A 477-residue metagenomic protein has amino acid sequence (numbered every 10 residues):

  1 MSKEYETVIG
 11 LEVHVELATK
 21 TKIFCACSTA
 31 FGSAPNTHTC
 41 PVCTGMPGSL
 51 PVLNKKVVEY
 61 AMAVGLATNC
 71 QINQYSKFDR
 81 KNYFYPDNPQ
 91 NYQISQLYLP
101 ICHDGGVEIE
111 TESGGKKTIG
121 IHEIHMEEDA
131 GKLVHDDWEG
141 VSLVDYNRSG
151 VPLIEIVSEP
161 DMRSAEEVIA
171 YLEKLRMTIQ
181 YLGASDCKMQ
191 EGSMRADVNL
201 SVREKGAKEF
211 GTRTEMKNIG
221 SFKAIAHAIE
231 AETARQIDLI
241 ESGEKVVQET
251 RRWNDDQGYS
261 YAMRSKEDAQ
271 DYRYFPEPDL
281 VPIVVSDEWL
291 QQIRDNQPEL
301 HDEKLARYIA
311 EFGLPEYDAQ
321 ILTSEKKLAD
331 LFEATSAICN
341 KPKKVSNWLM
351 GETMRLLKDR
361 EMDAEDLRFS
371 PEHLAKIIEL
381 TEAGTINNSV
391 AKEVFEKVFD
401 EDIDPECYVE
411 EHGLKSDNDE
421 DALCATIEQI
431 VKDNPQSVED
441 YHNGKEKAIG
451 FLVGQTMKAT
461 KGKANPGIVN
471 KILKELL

Functional and structural regions predicted by a protein language model:
M1-E299, A310, E316, A337-K341 (+1 more regions): Basic, nucleic-acid-interacting segments
K3, G313, S336-V345, A383-I386 (+1 more regions): Structural motif
V64, E232, W348, E352-L356 (+6 more regions): Amphipathic alpha-helical segments in well-ordered regions
E191-E204, I309-L331, P342-D359, E372-L374 (+2 more regions): Core structural elements
I338-C339, V345, T353-R368, K376-T381 (+1 more regions): M16/insulysin-pitrilysin zinc metalloprotease superfamily fold
A364-A375, E379, N388-K458: Strongly charged, low-complexity linkers/loops
I427, E439, G467, K471-L477: A carboxyl-terminal module marker
